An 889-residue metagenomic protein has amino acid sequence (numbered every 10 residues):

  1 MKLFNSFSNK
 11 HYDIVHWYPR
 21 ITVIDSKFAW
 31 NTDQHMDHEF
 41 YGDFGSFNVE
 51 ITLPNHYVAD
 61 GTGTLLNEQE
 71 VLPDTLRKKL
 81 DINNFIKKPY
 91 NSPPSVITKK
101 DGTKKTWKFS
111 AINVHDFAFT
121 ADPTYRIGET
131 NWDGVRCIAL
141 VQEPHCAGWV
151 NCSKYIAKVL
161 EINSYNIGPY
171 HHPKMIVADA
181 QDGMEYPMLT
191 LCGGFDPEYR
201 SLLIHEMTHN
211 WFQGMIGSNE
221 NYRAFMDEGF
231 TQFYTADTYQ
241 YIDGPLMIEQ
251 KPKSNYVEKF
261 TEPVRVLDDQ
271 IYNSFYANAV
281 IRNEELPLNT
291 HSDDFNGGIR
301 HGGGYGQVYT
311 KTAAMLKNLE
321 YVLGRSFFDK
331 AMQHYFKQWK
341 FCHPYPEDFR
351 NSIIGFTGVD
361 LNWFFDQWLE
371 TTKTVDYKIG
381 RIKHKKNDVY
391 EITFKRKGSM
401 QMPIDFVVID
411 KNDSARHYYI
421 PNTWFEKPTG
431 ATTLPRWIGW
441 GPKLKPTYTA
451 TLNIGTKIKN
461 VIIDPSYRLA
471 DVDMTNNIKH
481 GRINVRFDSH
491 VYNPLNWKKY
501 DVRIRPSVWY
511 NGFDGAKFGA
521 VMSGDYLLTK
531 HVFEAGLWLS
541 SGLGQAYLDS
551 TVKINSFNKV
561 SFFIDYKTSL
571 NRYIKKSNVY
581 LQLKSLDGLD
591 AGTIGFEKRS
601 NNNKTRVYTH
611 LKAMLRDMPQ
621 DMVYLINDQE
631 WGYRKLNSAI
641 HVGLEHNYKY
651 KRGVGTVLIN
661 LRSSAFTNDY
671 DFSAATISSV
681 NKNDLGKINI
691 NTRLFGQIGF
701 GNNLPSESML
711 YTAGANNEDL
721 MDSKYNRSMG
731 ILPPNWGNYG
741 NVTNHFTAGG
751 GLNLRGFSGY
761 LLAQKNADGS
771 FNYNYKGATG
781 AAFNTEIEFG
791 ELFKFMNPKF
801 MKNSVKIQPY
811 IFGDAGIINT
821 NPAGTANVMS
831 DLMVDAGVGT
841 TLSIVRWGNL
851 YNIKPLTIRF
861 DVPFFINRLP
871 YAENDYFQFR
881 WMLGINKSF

Functional and structural regions predicted by a protein language model:
M1-F47, E68, Y467-N496: Glycine/proline-rich low-complexity spacer/linker segments in large multi-domain proteins
P19-A29, D37-I204, F233, P245: Hydrophobic helix-coil surface modules that form long, contiguous segments used for peptide/substrate interaction
F109, I138-Q401, V407-N412, R416 (+1 more regions): Hydrophobic alpha-helical and helix-loop surface patches within well-folded domains that function as non-catalytic
S414, P446-N453, D464-R572, N627-K651 (+1 more regions): Outer-membrane beta-barrel initiation region
Y500-I504, A516-F518, T529-F533, N558-V560 (+9 more regions): Outer-envelope beta-barrel architecture signal
P506-V508, L548-V552, N578-G595, Y608-H610 (+7 more regions): C-terminal outer-membrane beta-barrel translocator/porin domains of Gram-negative envelope proteins and their
V521, V532-E534, S556, F562-D565 (+5 more regions): Surface-exposed extracellular loop regions of Gram-negative outer-membrane beta-barrel proteins
G837-V838, F877-F889: Outer-membrane beta-barrel "beta-signal"
